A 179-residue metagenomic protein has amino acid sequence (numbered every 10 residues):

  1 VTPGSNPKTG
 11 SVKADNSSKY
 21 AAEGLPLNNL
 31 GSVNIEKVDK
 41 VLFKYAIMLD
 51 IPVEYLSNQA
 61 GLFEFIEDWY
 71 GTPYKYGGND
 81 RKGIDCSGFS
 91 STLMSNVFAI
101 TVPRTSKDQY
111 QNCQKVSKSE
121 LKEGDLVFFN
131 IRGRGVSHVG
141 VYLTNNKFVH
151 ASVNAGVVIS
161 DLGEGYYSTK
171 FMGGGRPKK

Functional and structural regions predicted by a protein language model:
V1-G10, V136, L143-K179: Aromatic- and glycine-rich peptidoglycan recognition patches
V1-T72, K178: Intrinsically disordered, low-complexity, Pro/Ser/Thr/Asn/Gly/Ala-rich spacer/linker segments adjacent to signal
Q59-F63, E67, S87, S91 (+1 more regions): Extracytoplasmic/secreted envelope proteins and their assembly/folding machinery, especially bacterial periplasmic
T72-E123: Catalytic cysteine-centered active-site loop
G124-D125, N146: Structural motif
